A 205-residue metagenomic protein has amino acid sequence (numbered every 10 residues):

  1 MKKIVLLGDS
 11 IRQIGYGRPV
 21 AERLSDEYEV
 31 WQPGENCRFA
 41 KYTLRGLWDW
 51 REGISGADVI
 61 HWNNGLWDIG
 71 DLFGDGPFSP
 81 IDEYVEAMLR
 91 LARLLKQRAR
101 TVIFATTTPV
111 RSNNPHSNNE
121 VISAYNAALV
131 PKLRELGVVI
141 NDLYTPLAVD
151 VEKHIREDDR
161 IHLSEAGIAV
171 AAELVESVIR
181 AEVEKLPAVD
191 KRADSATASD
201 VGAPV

Functional and structural regions predicted by a protein language model:
M1-R90, E120: Conserved SGNH/GDSL esterase-like catalytic core that processes O-acyl groups on lipids and polysaccharides
V5, I103-A105, V139-N141: Hydrophobic/aromatic beta-strand patches that form the interior of the parallel beta-sheet core in alpha/beta enzyme
L24-D26, R98, L136: Short, structured coil segments at secondary-structure junctions
E29-W31, T101, G137-V139: Conserved beta-strand segments of alpha/beta enzyme cores
E52-G56, Q97-R98, E182: Glycine-rich phosphate-binding loop signature in dinucleotide/nucleotide-binding domains
N63-W67, A92-A124: Active-site segments of SGNH/GDSL-like serine hydrolases that catalyze O-acetyl group transfer/hydrolysis on lipids
E83-E86, R90-Q97, A124-P131: Alpha-helical scaffolding segments of alpha/beta enzyme cores, especially the outer helices of TIM-barrel or partial
T108-V205: Catalytic His-Asp segment of secreted/periplasmic serine-dependent ester chemistry enzymes
